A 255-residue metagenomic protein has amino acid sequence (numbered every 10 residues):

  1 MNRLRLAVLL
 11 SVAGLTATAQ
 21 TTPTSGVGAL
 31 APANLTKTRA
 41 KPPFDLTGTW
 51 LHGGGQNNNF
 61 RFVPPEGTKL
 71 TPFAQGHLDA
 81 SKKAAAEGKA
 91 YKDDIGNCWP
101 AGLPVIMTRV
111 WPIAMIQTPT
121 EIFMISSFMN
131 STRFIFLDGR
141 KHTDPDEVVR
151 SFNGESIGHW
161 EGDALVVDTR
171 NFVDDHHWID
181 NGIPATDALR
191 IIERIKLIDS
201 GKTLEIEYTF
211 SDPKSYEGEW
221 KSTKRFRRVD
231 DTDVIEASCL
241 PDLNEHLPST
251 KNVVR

Functional and structural regions predicted by a protein language model:
L4, L9, A19-R255: PEST-like low-complexity, intrinsically disordered acidic/proline/serine-rich tracts that flank trafficking/processing
G14-T16: N-terminal signal peptide c-region/cleavage motif recognized by signal peptidases
